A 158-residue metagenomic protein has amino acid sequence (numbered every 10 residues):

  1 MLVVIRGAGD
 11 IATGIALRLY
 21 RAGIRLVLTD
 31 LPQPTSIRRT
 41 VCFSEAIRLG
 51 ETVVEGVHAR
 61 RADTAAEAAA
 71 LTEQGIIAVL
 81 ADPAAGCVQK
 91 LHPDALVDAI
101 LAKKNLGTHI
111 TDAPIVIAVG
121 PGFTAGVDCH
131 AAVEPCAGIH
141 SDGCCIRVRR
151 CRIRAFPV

Functional and structural regions predicted by a protein language model:
M1-V158: Well-ordered secondary-structure scaffolds
